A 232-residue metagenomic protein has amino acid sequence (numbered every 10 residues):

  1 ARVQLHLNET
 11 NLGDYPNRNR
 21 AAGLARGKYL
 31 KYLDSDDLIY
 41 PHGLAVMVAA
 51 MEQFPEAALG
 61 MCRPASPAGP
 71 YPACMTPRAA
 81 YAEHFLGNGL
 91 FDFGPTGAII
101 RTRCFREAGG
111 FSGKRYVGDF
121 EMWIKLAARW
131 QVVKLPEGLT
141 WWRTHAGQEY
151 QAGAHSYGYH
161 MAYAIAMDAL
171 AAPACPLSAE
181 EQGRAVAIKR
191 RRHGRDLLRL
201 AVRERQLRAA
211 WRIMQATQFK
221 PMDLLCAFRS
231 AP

Functional and structural regions predicted by a protein language model:
A1-L7: Acidic donor-binding segment of Leloir-type glycosyltransferases
L7-A25: Glycine-rich, basic loop-to-helix element that forms the pyrophosphate-binding segment of sugar-nucleotide handling
N8, A57-P64, L135, W142: Short glycine/serine/threonine-enriched helix-capping/active-site loop that flanks the nucleotide-sugar donor pocket
L30: Short aromatic/hydrophobic "clamp" motif used to bind/position activated sugar donors
D34-L38: The conserved acidic donor/metal-binding loop of glycosyltransferases
H42-A73: Conserved donor NDP-sugar-binding/catalytic core segment of glycosyltransferases
P77-Y163: Conserved nucleotide-sugar donor-binding catalytic segment
E121, T144-P232: C-terminal subregions of glycosyltransferases and related glycan-biosynthesis enzymes
